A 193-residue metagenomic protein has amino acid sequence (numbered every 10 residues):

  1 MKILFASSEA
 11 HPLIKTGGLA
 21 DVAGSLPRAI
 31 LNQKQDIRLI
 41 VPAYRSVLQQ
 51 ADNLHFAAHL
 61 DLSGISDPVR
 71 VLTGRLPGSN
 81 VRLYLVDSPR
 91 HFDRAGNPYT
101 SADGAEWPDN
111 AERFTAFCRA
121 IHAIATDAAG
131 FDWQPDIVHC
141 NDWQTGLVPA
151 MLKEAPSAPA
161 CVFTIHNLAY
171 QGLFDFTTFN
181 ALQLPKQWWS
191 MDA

Functional and structural regions predicted by a protein language model:
M1-A193: Catalytic cores of nucleotide-sugar-dependent glycosyltransferases that transfer UDP/GDP/TDP-activated
